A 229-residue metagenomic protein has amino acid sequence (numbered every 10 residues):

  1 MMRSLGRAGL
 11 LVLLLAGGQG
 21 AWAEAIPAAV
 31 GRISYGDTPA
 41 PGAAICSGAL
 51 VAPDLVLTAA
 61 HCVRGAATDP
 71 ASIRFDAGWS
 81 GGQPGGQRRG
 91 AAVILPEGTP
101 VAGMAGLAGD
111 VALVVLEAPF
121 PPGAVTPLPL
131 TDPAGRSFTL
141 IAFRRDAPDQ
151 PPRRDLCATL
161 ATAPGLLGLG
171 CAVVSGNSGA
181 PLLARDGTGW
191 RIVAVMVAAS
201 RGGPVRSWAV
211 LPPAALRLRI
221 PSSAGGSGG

Functional and structural regions predicted by a protein language model:
M1-L10: Bacterial N-terminal signal peptides that target proteins for export
G17-G18: N-terminal signal peptide c-region/cleavage motif recognized by signal peptidases
W22-A28, Y35-A40, R64, P70-F120: Conserved catalytic-core segment of clan PA serine endopeptidases
V30-P53, G179: A conserved glycine-rich beta-strand in the N-terminal activation segment of trypsin-fold
A49-L50, A172-M196: Catalytic nucleophile loop of clan PA
D54, T58: Cytochrome P450 catalytic-core helices
A59-C62, S175, V193-G202: Short beta->alpha transition motifs characteristic of CBS
A108-V111, V115-V173, N177, V205-A209 (+1 more regions): Chymotrypsin/trypsin-fold serine protease catalytic domain
